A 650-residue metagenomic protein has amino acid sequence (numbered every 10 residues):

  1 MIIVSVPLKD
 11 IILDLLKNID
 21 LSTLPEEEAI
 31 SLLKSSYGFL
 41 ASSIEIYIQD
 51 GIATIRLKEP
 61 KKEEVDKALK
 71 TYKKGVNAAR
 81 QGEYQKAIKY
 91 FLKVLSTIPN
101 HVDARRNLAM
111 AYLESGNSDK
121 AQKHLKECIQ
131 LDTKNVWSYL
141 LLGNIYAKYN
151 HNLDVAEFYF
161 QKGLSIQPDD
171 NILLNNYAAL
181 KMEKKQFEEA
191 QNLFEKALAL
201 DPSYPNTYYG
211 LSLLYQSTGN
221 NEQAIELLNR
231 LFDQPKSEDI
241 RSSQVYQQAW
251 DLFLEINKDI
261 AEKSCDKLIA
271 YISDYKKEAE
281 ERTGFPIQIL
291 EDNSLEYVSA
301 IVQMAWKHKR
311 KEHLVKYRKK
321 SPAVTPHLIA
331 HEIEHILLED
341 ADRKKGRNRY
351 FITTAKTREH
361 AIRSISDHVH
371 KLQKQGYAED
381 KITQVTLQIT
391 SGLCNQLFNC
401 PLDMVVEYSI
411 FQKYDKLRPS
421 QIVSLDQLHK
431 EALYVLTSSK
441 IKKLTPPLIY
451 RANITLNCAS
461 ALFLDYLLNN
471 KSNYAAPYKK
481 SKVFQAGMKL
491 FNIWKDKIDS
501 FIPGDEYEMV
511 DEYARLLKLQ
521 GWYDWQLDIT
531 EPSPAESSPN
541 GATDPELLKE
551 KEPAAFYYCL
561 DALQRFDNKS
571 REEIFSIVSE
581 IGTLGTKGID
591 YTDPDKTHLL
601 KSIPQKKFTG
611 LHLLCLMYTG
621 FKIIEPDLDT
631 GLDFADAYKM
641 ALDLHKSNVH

Functional and structural regions predicted by a protein language model:
E64-D103, N107-E114, N144: Alpha-helical segment of the N-proximal tetratricopeptide repeat
R80-Y90, E114-E127, Y149-K162, K184-K196 (+1 more regions): Structural signature of tandem alpha-helical TPR/SEL1-like repeats, specifically the intra-repeat loop/turn
W250-K309, P322, Q564, N568-G582 (+1 more regions): Auxiliary, metal-adjacent structural segments of Zn-dependent hydrolase domains
L314-L328: Short pre-active-site segment immediately N-terminal to the catalytic Zn-binding motif
A323, L338-S391: Post-HEXXH active-site segment of zinc metalloproteases
V405-H650: Pan-zinc metallopeptidase signature
